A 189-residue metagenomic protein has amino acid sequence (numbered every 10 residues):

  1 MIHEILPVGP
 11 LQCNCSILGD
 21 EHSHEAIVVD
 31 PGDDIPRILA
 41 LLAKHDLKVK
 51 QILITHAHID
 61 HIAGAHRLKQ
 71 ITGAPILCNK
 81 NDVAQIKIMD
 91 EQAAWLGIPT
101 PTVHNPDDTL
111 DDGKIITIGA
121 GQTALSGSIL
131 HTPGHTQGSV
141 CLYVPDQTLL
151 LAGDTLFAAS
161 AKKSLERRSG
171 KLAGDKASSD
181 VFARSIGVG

Functional and structural regions predicted by a protein language model:
M1-H45, C141-G153, A158: Conserved beta-strand hairpin/beta-sheet module of binuclear metal-dependent hydrolase folds, prominently
L6-V8, N105-D107, L130-P133: Short Gly/Pro-enriched turn/cap motifs at secondary-structure boundaries
L11-Q12, V103, T136: Short, basic and Ser/Thr-rich N-terminal targeting/leader segments
L18, D30, H56, L68 (+4 more regions): Divalent metal-coordination and catalytic microenvironments
I27-V29, Q51-L53, I129-H131: Short catalytic-loop micro-motif centered on adjacent basic/acidic residues
D33-Q122: Active-site HxH/HxHxD metal-binding segment of metal-dependent hydrolases
E91-W95, I115, G121-G189: Metallo-beta-lactamase
